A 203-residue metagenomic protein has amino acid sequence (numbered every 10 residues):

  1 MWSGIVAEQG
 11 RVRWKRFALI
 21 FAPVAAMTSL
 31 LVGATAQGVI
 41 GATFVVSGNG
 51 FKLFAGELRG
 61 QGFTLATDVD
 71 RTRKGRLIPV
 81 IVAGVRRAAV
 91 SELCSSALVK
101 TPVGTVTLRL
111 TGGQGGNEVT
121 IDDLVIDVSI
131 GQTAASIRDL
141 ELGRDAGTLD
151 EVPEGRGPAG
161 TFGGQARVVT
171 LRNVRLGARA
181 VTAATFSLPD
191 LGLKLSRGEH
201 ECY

Functional and structural regions predicted by a protein language model:
M1-K15: Terminal targeting segments of Actinobacterial cell-envelope proteins
W2-S3, F21, F51, L188: Aromatic-enriched hydrophobic runs in primary sequence
K15-A34: Secretory targeting and sorting signals
T28-Y203: Extended, solvent-exposed, non-transmembrane regions
